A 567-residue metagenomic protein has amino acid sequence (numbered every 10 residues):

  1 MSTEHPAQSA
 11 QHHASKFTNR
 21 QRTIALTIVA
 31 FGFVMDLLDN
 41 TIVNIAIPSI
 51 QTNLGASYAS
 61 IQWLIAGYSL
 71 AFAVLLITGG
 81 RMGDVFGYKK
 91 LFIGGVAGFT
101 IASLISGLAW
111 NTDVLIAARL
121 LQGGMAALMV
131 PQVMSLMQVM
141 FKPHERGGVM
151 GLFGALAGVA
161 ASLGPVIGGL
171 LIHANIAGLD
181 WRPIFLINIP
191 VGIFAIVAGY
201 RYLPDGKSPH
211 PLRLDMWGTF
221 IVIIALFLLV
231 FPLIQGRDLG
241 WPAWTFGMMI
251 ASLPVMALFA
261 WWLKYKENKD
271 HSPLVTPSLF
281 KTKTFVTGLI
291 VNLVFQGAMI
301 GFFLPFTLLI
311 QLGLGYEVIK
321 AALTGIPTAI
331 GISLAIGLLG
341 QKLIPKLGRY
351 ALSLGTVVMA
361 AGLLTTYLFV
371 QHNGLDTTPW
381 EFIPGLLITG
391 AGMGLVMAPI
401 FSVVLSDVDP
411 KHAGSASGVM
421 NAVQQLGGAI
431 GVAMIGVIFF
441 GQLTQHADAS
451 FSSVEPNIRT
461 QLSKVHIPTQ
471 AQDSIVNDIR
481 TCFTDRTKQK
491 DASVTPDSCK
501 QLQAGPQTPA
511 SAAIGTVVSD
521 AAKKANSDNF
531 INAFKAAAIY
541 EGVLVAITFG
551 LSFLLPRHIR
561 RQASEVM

Functional and structural regions predicted by a protein language model:
M1-A25, V29, Y265, S402 (+1 more regions): Transmembrane-helix exit segments and adjacent C-terminal regions of multi-pass membrane proteins
S2-Y200, Y367: Transmembrane-helix bundle of Major Facilitator Superfamily
R22-A71, W217, W244-G247, V255 (+3 more regions): Transmembrane core module of solute transporters
V34, L70, L104-I105, L120 (+10 more regions): Hydrophobic residues within the alpha-helical transmembrane core of Major Facilitator Superfamily
D36, I65-Y68, F72, F99 (+11 more regions): Structural signature of transmembrane alpha-helices in multi-pass secondary transporters
I50-Q51, M82-G83, I167-A177, L233 (+4 more regions): Interfacial helix-cap and linker-helix signal at transmembrane-aqueous boundaries of multi-pass secondary transporters
F86-G98, W110-A117, M129-V133, F141-G151 (+5 more regions): C-terminal module of multi-pass small-molecule transporters
H173-V291, A298, Y316-V318, T324: Hydrophobic transmembrane-helix bundles of small-molecule transporters
